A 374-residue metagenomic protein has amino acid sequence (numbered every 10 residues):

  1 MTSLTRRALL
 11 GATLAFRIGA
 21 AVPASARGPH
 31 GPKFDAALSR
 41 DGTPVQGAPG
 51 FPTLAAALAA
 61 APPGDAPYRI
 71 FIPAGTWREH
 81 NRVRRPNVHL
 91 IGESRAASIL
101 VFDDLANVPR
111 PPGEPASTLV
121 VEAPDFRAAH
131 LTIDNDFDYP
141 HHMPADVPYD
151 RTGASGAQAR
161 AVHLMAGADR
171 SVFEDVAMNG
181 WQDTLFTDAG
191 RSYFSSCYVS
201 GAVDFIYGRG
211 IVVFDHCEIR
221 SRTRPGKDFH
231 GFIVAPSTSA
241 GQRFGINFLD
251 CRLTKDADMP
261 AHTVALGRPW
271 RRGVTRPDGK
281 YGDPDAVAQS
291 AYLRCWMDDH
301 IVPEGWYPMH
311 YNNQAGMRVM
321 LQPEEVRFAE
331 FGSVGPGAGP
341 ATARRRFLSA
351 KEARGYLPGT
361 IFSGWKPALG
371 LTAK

Functional and structural regions predicted by a protein language model:
M1-F16: N-terminal secretory signal peptides and thylakoid transit peptides that target proteins across membranes
A8-L9, G19, F71, A329: Small/flexible residues
A12-T13, I18, P32, A36: A generic structural signal for ordered secondary structure
A20-A26: Boundary at the C-terminal end of the N-terminal hydrophobic targeting segment
R27-K374: Sequence-level preference for short, compositionally simple segments enriched in small aliphatic or small polar residues
